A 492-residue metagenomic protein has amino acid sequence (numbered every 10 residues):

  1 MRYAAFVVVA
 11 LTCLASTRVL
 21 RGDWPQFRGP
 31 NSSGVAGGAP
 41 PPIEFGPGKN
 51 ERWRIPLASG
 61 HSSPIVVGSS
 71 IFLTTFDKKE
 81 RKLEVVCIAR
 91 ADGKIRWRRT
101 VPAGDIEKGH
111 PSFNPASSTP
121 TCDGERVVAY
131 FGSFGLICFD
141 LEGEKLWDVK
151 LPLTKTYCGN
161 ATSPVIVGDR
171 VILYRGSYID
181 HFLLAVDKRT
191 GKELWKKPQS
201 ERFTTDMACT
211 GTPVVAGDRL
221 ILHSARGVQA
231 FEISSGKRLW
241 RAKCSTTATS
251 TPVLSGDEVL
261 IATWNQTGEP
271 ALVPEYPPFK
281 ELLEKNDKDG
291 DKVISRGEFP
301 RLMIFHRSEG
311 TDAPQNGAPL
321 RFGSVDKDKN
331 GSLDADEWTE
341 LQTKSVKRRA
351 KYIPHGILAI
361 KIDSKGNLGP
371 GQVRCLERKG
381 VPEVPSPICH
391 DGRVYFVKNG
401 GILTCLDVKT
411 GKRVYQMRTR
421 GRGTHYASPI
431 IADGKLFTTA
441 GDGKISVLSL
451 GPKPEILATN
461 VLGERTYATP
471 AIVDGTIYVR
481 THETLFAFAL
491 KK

Functional and structural regions predicted by a protein language model:
M1-A5: Positively charged n-region of N-terminal signal peptides that target proteins for export
F6-A15: Bacterial N-terminal signal peptides
T17-K492: Noncatalytic, solvent-exposed loop/strand surfaces of beta-propeller-type extracellular/periplasmic domains
